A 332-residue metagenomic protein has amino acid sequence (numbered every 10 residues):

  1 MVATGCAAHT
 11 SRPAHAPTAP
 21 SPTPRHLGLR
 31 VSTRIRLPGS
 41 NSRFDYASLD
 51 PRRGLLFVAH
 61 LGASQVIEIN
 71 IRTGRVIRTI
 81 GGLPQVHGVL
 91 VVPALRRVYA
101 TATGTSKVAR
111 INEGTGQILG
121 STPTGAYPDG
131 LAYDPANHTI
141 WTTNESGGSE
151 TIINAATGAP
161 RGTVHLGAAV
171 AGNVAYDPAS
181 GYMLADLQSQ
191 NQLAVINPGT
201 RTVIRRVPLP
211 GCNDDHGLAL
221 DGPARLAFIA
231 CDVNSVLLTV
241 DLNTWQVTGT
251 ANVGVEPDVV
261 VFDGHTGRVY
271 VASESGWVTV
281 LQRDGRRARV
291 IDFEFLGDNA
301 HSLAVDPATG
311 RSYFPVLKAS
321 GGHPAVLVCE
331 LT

Functional and structural regions predicted by a protein language model:
C6-T332: Predominantly soluble domains enriched in secretory-pathway, periplasmic, or organellar proteins
